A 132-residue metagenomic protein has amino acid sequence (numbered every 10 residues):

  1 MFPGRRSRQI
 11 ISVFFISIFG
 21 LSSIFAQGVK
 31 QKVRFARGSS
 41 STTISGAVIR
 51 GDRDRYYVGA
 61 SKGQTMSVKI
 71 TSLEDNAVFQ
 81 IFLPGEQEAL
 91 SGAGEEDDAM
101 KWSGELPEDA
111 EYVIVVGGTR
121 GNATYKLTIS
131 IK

Functional and structural regions predicted by a protein language model:
M1-S7: N-terminal secretory signal peptides that target proteins for export/translocation
S12-G20: Bacterial N-terminal signal peptides
G20, S40, S61, P84-Q87 (+2 more regions): Short linear sequence elements within intrinsically disordered, low-complexity coil regions
F25-Y57, S61-T65, K132: Non-catalytic extracellular/lumenal accessory regions of secreted precursors
V48-A110, T119-N122: Acidic, Ser/Thr/Pro-rich low-complexity intrinsically disordered segments
R120-I131: Edge beta-strands of jelly-roll/beta-sandwich modules across compartments, strongly enriched in secreted/luminal
